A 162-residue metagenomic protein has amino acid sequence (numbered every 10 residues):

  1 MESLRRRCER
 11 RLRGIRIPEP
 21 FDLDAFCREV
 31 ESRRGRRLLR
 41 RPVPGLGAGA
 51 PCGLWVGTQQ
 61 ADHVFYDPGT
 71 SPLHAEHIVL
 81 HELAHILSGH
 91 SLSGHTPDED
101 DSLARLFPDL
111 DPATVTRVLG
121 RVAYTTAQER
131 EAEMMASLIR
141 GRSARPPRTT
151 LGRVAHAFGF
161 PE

Functional and structural regions predicted by a protein language model:
M1-S32, L92-E162: Metalloprotease/metallohydrolase-associated module, dominated by Zn2+-dependent proteases
R36-E76, L83-G89: Active-site scaffold of zinc-dependent metalloenzymes
V79-L80, S93: Short, glycine/charged-enriched secondary-structure capping and boundary segments
L80-L83, A136: Short amphipathic C-terminal alpha-helix that caps PH/PH-like domains
